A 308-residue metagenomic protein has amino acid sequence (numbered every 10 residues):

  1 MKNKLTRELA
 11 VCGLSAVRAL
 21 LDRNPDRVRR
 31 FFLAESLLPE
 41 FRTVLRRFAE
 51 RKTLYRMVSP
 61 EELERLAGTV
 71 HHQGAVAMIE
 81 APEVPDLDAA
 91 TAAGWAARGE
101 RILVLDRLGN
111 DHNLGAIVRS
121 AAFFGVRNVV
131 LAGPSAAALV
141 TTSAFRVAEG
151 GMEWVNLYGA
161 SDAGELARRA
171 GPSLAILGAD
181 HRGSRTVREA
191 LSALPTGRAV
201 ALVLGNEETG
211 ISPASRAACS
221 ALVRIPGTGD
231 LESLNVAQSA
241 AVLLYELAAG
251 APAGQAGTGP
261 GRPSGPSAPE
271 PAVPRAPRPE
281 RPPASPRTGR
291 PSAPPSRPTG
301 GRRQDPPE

Functional and structural regions predicted by a protein language model:
M1-A92, T258-E308: N-terminal positively charged helical leader segments and presequences
V11, Y55-S59, V155-L166, V223: Short acidic-hydrophobic, aromatic-tinged amphipathic segments that line or gate anion-handling sites
R18, F123, S143-G151, S212-P266: Structured adenosyl-cofactor binding patch, chiefly the S-adenosyl-L-methionine
A19-D22, D26, L33, G94-S184 (+1 more regions): RNA substrate-binding interface of SAM-dependent RNA methyltransferases
S36, P60-E62, P134-A136, E207 (+1 more regions): Short, acidic/turn-prone active-site loops that include or flank metal/cofactor- and phosphate-binding residues
S59, D106, A132-G133, S161 (+1 more regions): Short beta->alpha connector loops at strand-helix junctions that form conserved, small/polar/Pro-enriched
D88-A96, R168-A170, R188-T196: Short amphipathic alpha-helix with an adjacent loop that forms part of the alpha/beta core around
L177-L231, N235: Active-site/ligand-binding-proximal alpha/beta "capping" segment
